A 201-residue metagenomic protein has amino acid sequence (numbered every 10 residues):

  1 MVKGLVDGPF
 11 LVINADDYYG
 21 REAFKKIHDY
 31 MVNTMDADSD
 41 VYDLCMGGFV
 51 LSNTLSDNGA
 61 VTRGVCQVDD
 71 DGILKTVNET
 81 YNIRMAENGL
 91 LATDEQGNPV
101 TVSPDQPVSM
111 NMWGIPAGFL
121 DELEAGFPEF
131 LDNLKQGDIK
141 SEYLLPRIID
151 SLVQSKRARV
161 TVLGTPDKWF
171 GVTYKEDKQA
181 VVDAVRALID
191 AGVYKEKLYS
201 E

Functional and structural regions predicted by a protein language model:
M1-P9: Active-site nucleotide-sugar/metal-binding loop of Leloir-type enzymes
P9-Y18: Short beta-strand-to-loop acidic/aromatic patch adjacent to the donor-nucleotide binding site
R21-M112: Conserved core of the sugar-phosphate nucleotidyltransferase
P107, T161-D167: Catalytic beta-strand/loop signature of glycosyltransferases that borders the donor
M112-L123: Conserved nucleotide-sugar donor-binding and metal-coordinating catalytic region shared by glycosyltransferases
E124-A158: A C-terminal functional module that forms or caps the active site or interfaces directly with catalytic machinery
K178-E201: Long, low-complexity C-terminal extensions of enzymes
